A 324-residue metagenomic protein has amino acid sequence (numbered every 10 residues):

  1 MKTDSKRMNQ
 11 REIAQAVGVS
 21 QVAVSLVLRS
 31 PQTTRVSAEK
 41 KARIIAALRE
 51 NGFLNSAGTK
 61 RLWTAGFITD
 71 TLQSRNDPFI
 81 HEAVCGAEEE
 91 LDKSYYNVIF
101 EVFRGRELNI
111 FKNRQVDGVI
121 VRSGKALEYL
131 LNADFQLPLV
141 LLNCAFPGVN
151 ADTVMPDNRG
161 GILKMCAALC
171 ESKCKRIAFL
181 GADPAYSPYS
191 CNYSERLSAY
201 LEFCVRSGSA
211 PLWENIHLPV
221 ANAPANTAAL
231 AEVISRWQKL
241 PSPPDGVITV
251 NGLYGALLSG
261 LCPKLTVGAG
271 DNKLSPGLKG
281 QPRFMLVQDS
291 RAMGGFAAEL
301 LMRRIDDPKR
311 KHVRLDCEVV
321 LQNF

Functional and structural regions predicted by a protein language model:
M1-K60: N-terminal helix-turn-helix DNA-binding module of bacterial transcription factors
K2-S5, W63-A167, E171, V233-G246 (+2 more regions): Alpha-helical recognition/docking segments in bacterial nutrient-uptake and carbohydrate-utilization systems
S25, T59-S74, R176-Y186: Short beta-strand segments enriched in small/hydrophobic residues
L91-V102, L197, L201-N226: Short beta-strand elements in bilobed, periplasmic/extracellular small-molecule ligand-binding domains
D152-G181, N226-S235, V287-D307: Hydrophobic alpha-helical segments within soluble ligand-binding/sensing domains
M165-S207, K309-F324: An alpha-beta-alpha
A231, S235-F324: Flexible loop/turn connectors
